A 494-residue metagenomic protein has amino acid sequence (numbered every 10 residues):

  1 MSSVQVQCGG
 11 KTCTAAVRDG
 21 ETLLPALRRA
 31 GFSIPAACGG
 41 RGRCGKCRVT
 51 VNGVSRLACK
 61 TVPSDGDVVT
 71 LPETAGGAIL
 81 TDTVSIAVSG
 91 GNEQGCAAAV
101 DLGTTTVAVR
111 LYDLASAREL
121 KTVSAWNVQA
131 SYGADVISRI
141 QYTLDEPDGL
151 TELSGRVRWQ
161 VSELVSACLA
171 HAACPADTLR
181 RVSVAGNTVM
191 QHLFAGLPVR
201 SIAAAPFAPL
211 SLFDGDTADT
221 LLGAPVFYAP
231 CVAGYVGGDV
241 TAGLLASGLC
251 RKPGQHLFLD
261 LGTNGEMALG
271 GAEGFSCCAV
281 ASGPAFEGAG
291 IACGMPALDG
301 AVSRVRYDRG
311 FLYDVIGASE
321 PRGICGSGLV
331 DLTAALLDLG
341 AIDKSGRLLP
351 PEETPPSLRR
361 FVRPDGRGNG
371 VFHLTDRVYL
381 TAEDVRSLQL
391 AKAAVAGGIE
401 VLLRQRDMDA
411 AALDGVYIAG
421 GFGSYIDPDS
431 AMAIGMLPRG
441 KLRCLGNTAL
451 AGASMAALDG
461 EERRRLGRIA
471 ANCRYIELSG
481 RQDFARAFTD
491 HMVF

Functional and structural regions predicted by a protein language model:
S2-Q5, T81-D82, G223, F227-A242 (+3 more regions): Acidic, glycine/GT-rich loop-and beta-edge segments that sit at the periphery of enzyme/chaperone cores
S33-S64: Local cysteine-cluster metal-coordination motifs and their immediate loop/turn environment, predominantly Fe-S cluster
G53-L102, V107: Fe-S ferredoxin-like electron-transfer domains and their immediately adjacent linker/connector regions across
V109, A117-D135, S201-D216, A242 (+2 more regions): Glycine-rich phosphate-binding loop of actin/hexokinase-like ATP-binding domains
Q160-C168, V240-S247, Q389-A411: Phosphate/ATP-binding catalytic cores across multiple sugar-kinase/actin-like superfamilies, primarily ASKHA
C174-A208, D429, A433-L437: Short beta-strand-loop/turn "lid" adjacent to the catalytic site in phosphate-handling enzymes
G271-E273, M408-G467: Catalytic phosphate/nucleotide-handling subdomain of diverse soluble enzymes
L337-R406: A contiguous, well-structured pocket-lining segment that forms one wall/lid of small-molecule binding clefts in soluble
